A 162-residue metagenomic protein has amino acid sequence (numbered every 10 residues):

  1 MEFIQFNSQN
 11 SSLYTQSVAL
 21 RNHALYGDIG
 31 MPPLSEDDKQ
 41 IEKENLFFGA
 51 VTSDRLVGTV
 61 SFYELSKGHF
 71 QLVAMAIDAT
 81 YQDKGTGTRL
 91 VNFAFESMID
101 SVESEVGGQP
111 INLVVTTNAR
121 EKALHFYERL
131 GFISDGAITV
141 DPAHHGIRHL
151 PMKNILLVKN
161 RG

Functional and structural regions predicted by a protein language model:
M1-D37, V51-T52: Short amphipathic alpha-helix that is part of the acyltransferase structural core
P32-L34, N45-G49, T59, A74 (+2 more regions): Short hydrophobic/aromatic beta-strand element in the GNAT-like acyltransferase core that lines or flanks the acyl-donor
D38-K43: Short loop/turn motifs at secondary-structure junctions and domain boundaries
G49, R55-E64, G68-A76: Conserved beta-strand in the GNAT
Y81, G85-A94: Conserved acetyl-CoA pyrophosphate-binding loop and the N-cap/start of the following alpha-helix in GNAT-like
V91, E121-A123, V140-G146: Short glycine/proline-centered loop/turn elements that form peptide/ligand docking sites
V91, M98-R120: Conserved GNAT acetyl-CoA-binding A-motif
V114-T116, E128, I133-P151: Conserved catalytic-core motifs of GNAT/GCN5-like acyltransferases
